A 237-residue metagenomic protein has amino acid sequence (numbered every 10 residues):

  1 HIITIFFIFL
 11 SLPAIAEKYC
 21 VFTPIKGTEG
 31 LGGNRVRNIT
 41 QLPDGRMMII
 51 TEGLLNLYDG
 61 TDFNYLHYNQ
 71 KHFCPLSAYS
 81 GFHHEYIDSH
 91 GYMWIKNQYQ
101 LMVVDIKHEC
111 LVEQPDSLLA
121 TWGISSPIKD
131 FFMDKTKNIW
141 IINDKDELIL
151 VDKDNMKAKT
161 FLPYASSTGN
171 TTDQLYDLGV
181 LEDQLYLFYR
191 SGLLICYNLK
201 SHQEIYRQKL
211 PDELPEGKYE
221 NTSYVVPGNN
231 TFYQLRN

Functional and structural regions predicted by a protein language model:
H1-N237: Carboxylate-rich, polar loop motifs that coordinate divalent cations or form catalytic acidic clusters
